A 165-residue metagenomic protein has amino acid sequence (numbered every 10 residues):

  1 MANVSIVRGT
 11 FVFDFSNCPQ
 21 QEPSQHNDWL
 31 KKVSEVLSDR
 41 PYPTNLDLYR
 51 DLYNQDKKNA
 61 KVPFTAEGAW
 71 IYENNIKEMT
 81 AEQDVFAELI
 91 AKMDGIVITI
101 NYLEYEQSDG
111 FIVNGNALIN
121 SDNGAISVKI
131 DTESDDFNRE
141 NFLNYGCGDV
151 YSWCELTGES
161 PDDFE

Functional and structural regions predicted by a protein language model:
M1-L37: Short, extreme N-terminal segment that most often corresponds to the first beta-strand
V36-E165: Charged interaction segments
